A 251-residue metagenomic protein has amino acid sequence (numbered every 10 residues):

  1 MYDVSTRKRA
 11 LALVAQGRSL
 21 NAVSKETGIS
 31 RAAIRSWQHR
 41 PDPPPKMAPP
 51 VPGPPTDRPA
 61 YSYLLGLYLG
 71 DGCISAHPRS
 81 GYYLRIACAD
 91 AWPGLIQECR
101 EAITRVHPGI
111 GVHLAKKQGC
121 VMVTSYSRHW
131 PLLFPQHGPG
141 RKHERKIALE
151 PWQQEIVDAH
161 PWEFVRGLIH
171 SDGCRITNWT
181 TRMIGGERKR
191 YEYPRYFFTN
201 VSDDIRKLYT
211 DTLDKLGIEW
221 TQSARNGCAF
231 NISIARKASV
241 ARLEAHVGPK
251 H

Functional and structural regions predicted by a protein language model:
M1-H251: Internal intein/HINT superfamily modules and their associated LAGLIDADG
